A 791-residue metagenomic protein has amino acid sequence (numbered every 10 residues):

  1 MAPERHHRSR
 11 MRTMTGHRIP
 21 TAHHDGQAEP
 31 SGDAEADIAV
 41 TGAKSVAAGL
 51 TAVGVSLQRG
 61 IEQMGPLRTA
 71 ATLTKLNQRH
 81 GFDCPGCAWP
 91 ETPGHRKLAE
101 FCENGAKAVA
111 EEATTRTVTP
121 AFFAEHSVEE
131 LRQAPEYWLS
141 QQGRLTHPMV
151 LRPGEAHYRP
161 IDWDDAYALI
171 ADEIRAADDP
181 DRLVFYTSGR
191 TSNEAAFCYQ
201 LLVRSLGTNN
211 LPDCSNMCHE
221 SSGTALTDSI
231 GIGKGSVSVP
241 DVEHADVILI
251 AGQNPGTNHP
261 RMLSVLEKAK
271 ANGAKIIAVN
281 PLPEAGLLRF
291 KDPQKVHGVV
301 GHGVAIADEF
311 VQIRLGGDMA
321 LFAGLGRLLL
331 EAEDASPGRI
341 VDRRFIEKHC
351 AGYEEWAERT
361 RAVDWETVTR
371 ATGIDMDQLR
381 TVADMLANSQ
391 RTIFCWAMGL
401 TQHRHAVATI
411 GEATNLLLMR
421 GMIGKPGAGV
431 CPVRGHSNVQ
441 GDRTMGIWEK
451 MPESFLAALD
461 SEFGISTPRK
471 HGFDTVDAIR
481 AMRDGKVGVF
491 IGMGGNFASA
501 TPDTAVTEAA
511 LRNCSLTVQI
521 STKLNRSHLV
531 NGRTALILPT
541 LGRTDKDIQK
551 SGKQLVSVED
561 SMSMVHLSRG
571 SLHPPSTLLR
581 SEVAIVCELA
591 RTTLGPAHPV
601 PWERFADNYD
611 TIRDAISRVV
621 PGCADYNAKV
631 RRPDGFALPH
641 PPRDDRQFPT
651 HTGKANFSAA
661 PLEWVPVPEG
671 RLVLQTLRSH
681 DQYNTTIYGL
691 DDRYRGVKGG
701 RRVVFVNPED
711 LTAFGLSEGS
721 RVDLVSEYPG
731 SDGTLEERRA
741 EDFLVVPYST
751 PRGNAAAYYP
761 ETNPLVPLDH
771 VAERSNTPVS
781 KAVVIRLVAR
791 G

Functional and structural regions predicted by a protein language model:
A2-G81: Intrinsically disordered, low-structural-confidence terminal and linker regions
G16, E220-P426, P432-A615, V673 (+1 more regions): Non-catalytic alpha/beta scaffold blocks inside enzyme catalytic domains
Q58-G65, L73-D181, P281-Q390: Cofactor-/ligand-binding subdomain signature composed of acidic, glycine-rich, tryptophan-containing flexible loops
P85, Y158-V247: Long, structured ligand/cofactor-binding scaffold of large enzymes
V109-Q133, Y167-T208, M398, A406-E449: A short, flexible N-terminal coil/short beta segment enriched in small residues
L145, M149, G303, F345 (+6 more regions): Short clusters of hydrophobic/aromatic residues that line enzyme substrate/ligand-binding pockets
P148, Y186-S188, Q675-L677: Acidic/polar N-terminal loop/beta-strand segments that form early-domain functional surfaces
R443, R604-R693: Long, low-complexity segments enriched in small/aliphatic residues
